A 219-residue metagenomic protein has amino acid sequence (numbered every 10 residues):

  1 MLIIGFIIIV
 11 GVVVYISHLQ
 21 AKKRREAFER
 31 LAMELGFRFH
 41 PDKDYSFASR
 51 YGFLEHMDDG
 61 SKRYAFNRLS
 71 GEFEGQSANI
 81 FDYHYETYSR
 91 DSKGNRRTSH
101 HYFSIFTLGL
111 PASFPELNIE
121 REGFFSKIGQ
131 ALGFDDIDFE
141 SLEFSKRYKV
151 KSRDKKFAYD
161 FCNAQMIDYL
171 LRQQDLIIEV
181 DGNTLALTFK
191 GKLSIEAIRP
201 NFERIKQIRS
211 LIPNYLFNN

Functional and structural regions predicted by a protein language model:
M1-F6: Feature marks short, highly hydrophobic, charge-poor N-terminal signal-anchor/signal peptide-like helices that anchor
I8-G11, F47: Short N-terminal leader segment in a subset of presequences, especially plant chloroplast and some mitochondrial
G11-L35: Transmembrane-cytosolic junction motif
A27-R50, L54-N219: Charged, low-complexity intrinsically disordered regions
